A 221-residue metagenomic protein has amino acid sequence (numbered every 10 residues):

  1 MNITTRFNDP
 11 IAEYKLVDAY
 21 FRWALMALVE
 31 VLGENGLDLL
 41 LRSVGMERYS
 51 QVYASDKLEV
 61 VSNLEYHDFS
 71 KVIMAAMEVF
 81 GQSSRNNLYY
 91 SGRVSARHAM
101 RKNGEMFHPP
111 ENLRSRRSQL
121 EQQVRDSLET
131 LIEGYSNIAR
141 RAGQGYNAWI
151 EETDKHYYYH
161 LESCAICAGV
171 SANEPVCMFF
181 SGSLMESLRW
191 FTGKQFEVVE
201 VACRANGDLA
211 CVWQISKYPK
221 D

Functional and structural regions predicted by a protein language model:
M1-H156, A165-P175, R204-A210, K217-D221: N-terminal accessory segment detector
G134, L184, V199: Residue-level detector of functional hotspots within protein domains
H156-Y158, Q195: A residue-level signal for beta-strand positions that form part of recognition/binding surfaces within mature
M178-K194: Active-site helix/loop of acyl-thioester processing domains in fatty-acid/polyketide metabolism, spanning hotdog-fold
K194-C203: Low-complexity, intrinsically disordered Gly/Pro/Thr-rich segments
